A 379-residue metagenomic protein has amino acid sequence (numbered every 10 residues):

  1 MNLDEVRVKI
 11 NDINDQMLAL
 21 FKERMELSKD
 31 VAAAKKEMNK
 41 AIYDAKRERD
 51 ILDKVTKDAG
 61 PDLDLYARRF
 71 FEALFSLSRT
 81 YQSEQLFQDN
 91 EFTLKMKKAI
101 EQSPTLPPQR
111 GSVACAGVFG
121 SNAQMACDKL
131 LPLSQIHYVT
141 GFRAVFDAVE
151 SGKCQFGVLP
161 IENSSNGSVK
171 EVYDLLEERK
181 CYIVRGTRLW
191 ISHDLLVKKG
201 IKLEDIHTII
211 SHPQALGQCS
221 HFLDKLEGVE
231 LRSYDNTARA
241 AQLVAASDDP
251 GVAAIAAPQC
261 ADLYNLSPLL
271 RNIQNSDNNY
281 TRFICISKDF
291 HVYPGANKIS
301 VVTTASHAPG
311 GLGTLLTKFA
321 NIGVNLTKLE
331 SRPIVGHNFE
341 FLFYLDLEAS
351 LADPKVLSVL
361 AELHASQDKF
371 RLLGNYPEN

Functional and structural regions predicted by a protein language model:
M1-N379: Domain-level signature for soluble enzymes in the chorismate/prephenate branch of the shikimate pathway
